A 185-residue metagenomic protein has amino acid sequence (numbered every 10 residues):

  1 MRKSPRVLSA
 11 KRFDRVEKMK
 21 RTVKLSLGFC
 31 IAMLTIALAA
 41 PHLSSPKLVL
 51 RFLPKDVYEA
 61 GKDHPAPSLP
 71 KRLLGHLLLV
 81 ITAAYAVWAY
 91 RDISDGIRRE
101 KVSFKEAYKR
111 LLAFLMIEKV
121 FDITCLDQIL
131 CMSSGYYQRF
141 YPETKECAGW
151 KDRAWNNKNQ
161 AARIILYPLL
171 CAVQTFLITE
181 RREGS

Functional and structural regions predicted by a protein language model:
K20-L43: N-terminal signal-anchor transmembrane alpha helix
C30-A37, A113-D127: Hydrophobic alpha-helical membrane-insertion segments
A40-A60: Membrane-interface helix-loop junction between the first two transmembrane segments
A60-V80: Interfacial helix-start motif at the membrane-water boundary
K101-I117: Interfacial segments of alpha-helical transmembrane regions
C125-E146: Juxtamembrane non-transmembrane "cap" segments at the membrane-aqueous interface of multi-pass membrane proteins
W150-L169: Individual transmembrane alpha-helices with interfacial aromatic-anchor signatures
Q174-S185: Juxtamembrane boundary at the C-terminal end of a transmembrane helix
